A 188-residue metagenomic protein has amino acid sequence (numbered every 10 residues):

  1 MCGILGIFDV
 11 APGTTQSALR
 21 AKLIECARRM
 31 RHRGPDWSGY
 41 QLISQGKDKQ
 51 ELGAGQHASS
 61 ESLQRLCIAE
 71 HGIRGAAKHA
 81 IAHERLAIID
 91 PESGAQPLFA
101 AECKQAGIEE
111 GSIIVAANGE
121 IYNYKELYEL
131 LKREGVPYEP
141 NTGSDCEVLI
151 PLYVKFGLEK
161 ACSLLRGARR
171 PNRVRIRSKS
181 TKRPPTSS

Functional and structural regions predicted by a protein language model:
M1-S188: N-terminus-centric sequence/structural signature that marks the extreme N-terminus and adjacent "lid/interface" module
